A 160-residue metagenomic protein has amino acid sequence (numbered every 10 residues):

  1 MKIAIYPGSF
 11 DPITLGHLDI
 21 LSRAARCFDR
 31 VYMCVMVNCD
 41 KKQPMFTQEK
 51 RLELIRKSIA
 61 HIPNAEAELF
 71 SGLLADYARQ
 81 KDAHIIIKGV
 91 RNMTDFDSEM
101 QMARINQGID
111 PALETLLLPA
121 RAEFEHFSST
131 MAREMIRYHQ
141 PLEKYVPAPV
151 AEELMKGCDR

Functional and structural regions predicted by a protein language model:
M1-R160: Nucleotidyltransferase catalytic core that binds NTPs
